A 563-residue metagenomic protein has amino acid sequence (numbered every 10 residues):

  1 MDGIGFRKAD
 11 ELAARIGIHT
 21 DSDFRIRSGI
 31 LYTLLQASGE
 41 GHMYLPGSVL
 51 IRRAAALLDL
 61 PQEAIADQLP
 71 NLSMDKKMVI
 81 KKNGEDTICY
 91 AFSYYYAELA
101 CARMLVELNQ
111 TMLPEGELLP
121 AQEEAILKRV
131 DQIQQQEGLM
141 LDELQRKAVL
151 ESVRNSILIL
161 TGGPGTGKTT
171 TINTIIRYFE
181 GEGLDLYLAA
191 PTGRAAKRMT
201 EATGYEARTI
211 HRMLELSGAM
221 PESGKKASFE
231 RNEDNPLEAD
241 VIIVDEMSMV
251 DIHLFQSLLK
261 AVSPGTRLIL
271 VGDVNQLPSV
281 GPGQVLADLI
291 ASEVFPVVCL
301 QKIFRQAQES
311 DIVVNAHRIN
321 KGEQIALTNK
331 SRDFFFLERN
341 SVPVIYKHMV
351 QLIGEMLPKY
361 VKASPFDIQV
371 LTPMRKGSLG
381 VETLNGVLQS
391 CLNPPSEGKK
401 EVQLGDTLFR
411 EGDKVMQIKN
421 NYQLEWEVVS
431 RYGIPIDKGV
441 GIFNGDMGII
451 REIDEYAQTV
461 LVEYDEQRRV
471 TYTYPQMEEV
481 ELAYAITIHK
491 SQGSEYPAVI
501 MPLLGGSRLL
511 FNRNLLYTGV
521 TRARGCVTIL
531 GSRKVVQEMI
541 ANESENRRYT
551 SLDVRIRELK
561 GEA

Functional and structural regions predicted by a protein language model:
M1-A121, A125-I126, A563: Accessory, non-ATPase domains that flank or precede helicase/AAA+ motor cores in DNA-metabolism machines
G5, L50, C101, S152 (+9 more regions): Residue-level signature of catalytic and energy-coupling elements of molecular machines, predominantly ATP/GTP-dependent
I30, M112-V130, K399-E401, G405 (+1 more regions): Long, charged amphipathic helices and adjacent flexible linkers at domain junctions
K81, S93, M140-L141, V149-E151 (+17 more regions): Replace "in large, NTP-powered and nucleic-acid-processing enzymes" with "in large, NTP-powered factors and other
A125-I157: Conserved pre-motif I regulatory segment
R146-V149, R154-K330: ASCE P-loop NTPase helicase motor core
V274-V440, L559: Conserved helicase motor core of P-loop NTPases
D437-G439, N444-A563: C-terminal accessory regions
